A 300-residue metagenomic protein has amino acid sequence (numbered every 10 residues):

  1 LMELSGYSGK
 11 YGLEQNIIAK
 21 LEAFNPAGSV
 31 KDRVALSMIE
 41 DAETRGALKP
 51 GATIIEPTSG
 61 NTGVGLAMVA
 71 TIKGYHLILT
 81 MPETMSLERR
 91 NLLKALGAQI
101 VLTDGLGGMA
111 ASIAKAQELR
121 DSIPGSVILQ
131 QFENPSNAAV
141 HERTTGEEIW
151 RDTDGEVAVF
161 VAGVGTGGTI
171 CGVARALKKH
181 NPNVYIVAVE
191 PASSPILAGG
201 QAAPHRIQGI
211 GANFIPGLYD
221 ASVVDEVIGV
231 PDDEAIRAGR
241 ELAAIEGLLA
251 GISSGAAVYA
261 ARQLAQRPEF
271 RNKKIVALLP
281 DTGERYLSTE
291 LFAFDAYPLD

Functional and structural regions predicted by a protein language model:
L1-D300: PLP-dependent amino-acid enzyme catalytic core
